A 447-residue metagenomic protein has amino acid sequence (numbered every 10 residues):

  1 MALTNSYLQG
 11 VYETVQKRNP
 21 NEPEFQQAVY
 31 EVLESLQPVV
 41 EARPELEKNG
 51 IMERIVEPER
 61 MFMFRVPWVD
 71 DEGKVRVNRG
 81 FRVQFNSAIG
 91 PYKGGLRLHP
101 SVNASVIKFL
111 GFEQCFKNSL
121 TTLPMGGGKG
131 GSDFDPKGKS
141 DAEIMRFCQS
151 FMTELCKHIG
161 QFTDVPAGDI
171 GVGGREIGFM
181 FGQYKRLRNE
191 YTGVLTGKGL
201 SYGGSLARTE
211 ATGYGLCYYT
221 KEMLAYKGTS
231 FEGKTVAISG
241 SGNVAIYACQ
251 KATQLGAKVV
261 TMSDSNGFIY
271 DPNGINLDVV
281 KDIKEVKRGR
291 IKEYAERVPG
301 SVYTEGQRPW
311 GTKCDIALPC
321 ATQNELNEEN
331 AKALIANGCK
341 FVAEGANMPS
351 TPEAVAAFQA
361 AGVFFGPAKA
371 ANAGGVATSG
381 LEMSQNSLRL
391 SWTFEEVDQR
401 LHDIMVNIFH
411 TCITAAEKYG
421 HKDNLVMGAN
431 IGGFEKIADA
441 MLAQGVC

Functional and structural regions predicted by a protein language model:
M1-L206, K436-G445: N-terminal ligand-binding/catalytic initiation module
A2-A28, M223-L224, I335-C447: Adenosine-phosphate binding glycine-rich loop
Y12-E13, Y30, Q37, A104 (+15 more regions): Predominant activation on well-ordered alpha-helical scaffold segments within soluble catalytic domains
K139, G204-A207, A211, S239 (+6 more regions): Alpha-helix capping and helix-loop boundary segments enriched in small/acidic/polar residues
T163-A167, Y191-L195, I238, T261-D264 (+5 more regions): General beta-strand structural signal in soluble alpha/beta enzymes
G199, G204-K313: Glycine-rich phosphate/diphosphate-binding loop of Rossmann-like nucleotide-binding domains
G267-F365, A370: Rossmann-like adenosine-cofactor binding region
